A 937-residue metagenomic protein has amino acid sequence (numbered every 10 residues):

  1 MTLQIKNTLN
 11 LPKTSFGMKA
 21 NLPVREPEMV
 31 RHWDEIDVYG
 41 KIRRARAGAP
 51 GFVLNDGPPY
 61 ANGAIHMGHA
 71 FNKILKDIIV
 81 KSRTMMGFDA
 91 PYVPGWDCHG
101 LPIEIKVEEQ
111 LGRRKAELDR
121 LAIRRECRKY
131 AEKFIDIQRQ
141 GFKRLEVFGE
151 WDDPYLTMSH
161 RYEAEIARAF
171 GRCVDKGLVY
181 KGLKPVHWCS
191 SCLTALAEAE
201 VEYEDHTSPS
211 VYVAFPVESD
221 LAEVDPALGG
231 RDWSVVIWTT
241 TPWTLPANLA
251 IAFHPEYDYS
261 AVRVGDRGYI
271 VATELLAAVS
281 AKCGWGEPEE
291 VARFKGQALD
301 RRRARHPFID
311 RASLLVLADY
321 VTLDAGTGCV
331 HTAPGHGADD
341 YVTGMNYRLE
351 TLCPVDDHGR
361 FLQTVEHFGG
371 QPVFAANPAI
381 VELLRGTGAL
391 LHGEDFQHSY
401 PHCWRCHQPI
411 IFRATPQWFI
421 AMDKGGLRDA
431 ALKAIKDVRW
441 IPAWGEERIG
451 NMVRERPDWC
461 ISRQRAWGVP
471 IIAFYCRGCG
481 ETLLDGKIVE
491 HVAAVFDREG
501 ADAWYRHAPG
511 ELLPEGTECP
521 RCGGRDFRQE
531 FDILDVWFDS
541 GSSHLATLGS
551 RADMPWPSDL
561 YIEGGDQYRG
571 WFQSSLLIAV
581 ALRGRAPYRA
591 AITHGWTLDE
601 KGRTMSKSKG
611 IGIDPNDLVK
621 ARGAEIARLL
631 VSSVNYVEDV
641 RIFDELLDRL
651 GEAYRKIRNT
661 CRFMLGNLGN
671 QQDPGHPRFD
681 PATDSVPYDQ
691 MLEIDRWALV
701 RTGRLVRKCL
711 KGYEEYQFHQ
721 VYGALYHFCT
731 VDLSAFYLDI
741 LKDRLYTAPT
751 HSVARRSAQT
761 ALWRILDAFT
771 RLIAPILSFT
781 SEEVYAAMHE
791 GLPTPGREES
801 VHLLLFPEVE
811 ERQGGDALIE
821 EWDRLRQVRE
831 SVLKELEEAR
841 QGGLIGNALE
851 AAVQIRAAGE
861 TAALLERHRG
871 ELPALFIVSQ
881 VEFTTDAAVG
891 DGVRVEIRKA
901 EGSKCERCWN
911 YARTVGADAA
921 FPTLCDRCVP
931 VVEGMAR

Functional and structural regions predicted by a protein language model:
T2-L22, E28, H32-I36, E108-P246 (+14 more regions): Residue patterns forming the tRNA-binding/recognition surfaces of aminoacyl-tRNA synthetases and related DALR
R44-K106, I166, I237-L245, L315-T343 (+4 more regions): N-terminal catalytic cores of NTP/NDP-binding nucleotidyl/phosphoryl-transfer enzymes
D97, V186, S190, L196-E204 (+8 more regions): Acidic, turn-prone loop/beta-hairpin segments
V186, Y400, A473, G516 (+2 more regions): Residues immediately within or flanking Cys/His clusters that coordinate Zn2+ in small zinc-binding modules
C189, C403, C476, C519-C522 (+2 more regions): Short cysteine-rich clusters marking metal-coordination/redox-active sites
L193, Q464, G480, G523 (+2 more regions): Cys/His-coordinated zinc-binding microdomains
V217-S219, Y347-G359, R465-W467, G486 (+1 more regions): Alpha-helical recognition segments enriched in aromatics with Gly/Pro capping that present substrate-recognition
P246, A250, Y257-C329, A338 (+1 more regions): Protease-associated
